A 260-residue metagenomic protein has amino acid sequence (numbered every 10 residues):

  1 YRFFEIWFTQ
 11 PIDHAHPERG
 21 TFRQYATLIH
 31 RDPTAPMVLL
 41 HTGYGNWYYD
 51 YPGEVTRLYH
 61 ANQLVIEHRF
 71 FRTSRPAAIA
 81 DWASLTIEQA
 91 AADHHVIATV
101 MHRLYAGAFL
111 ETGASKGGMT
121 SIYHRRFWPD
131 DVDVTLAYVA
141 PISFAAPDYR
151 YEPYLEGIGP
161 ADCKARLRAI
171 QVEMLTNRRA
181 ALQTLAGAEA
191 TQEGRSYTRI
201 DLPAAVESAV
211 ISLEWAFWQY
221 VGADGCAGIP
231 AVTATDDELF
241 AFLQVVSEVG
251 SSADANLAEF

Functional and structural regions predicted by a protein language model:
Y1-N62: Catalytic-loop region of hydrolases
R19, Y49-G53, S74-A78, Y123-H124 (+2 more regions): Short, solvent-exposed loop/turn and secondary-structure capping segments
T56-P76: Conserved alpha/beta-hydrolase
A83-L104: Alpha/beta-hydrolase active-site loop
Y105-S115: Alpha/beta-hydrolase fold nucleophile elbow
G113-Y123: Glycine-rich nucleophile elbow surrounding the catalytic serine of serine-hydrolase chemistry
D130-Q219: A catalytic-pocket lid/entrance helix-loop region that shapes and gates access to the active site across common
A188-F260: Alpha/beta-hydrolase fold active-site neighborhood
